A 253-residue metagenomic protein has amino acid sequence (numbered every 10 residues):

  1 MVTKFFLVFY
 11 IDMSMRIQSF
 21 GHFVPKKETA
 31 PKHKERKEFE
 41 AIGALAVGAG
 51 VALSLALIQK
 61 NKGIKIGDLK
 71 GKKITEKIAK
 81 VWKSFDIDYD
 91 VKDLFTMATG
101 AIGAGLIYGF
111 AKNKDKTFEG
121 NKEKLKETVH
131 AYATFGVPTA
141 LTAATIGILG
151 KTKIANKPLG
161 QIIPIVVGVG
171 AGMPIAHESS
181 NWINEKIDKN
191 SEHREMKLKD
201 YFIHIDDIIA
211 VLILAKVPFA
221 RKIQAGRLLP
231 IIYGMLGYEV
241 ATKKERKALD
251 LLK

Functional and structural regions predicted by a protein language model:
M1-K253: Glycine-rich, hydrophobic membrane-spanning regions of integral membrane proteins that mediate transport
